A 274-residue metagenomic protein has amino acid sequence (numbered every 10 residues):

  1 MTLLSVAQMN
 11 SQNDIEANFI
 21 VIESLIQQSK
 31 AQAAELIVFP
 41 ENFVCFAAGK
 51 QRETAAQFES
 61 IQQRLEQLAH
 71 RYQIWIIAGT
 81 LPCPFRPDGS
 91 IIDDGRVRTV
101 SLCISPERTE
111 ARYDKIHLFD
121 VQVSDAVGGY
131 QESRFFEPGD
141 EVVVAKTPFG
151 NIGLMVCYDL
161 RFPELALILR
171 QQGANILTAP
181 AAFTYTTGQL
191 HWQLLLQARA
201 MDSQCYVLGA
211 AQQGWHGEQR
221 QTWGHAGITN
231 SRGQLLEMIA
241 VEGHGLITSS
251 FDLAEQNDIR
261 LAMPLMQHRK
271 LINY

Functional and structural regions predicted by a protein language model:
M1-N13, V38, R112, V144 (+2 more regions): Active-site-proximal beta-strand elements of phosphoester/diester hydrolases
M9, N42-F43, I116, D159-L160 (+2 more regions): Active-site metal-binding loops of divalent metal-dependent hydrolases
I15, S24-P106, R112-D114, V121 (+2 more regions): Cys-nucleophile CN-hydrolase/nitrilase-fold catalytic domain and related Cys-dependent amidase chemistry that acts on
F58-A78, N151, L160-G245: CN hydrolase (nitrilase-like) catalytic-core segments centered on the catalytic cysteine and neighboring Lys/Glu
A78-G79, T99-C103, V143-A145, A226-I228 (+1 more regions): Short beta-strand scaffold segments in enzyme catalytic cores
S90-Q172, Y185-T187, L194, L261-L265: Active-site catalytic loop in hydrolytic enzyme cores
V100, R112-K115, A179, M238-A240 (+1 more regions): Residue-level detector of high-confidence beta-strand sites
A254-Y274: A short C-terminal boundary segment appended to hydrolase-like catalytic domains
